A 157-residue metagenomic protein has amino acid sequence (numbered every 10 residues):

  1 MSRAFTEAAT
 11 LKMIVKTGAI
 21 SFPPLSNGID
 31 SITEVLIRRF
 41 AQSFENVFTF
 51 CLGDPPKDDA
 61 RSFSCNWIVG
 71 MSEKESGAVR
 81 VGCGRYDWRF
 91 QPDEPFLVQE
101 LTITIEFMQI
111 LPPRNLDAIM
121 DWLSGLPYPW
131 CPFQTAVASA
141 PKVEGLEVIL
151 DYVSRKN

Functional and structural regions predicted by a protein language model:
M1-S2, A9, I32, W88-F90: Hydrophobic pocket/interface hotspot
E7-F63: A solvent-exposed, acidic/Ser-Thr-rich amphipathic alpha-helical stretch
T10-K12, I68, T102: Ser/Thr- (and often Asn-) enriched beta-sheet segments in non-cytosolic proteins
T49-P55, C83-F90: Hydrophobic/aromatic beta-strand elements that line small-molecule binding cavities or substrate pockets in beta-rich
P55-R61, R89-L97: A short, structured loop/turn motif at beta-sheet edges
S64, A78-Y86: Short, surface-exposed coil-to-beta transition loops
S64-E73: Generic short beta-strand segments
S76-A78, Q91-N157: Terminal "cap-and-tail" regions of soluble proteins that handle hydrophobic small molecules
